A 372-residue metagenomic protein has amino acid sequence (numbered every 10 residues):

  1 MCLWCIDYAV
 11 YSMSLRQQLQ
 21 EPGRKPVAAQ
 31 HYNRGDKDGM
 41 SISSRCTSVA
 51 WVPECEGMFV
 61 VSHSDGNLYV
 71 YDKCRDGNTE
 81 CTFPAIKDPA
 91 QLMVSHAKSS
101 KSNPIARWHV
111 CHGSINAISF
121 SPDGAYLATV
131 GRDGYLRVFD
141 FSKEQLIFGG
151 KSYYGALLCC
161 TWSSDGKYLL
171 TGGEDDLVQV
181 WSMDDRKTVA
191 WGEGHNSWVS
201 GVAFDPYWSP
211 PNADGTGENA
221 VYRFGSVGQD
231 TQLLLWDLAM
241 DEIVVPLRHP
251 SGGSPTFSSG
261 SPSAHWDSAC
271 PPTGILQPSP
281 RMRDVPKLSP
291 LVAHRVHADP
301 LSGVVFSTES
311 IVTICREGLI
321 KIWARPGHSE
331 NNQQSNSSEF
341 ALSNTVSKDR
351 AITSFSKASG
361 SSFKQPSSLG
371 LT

Functional and structural regions predicted by a protein language model:
M1-C2, C55-V60, G124-A128, L146-F148 (+6 more regions): Structural hallmark of WD40 beta-propellers
C5-I6, S62-D65, V130-D133, G172-D175 (+2 more regions): Conserved strand-to-loop turn within each blade of WD40 beta-propeller repeats
D7-R34, D65-I105, H112, G131-A156 (+5 more regions): Per-blade loop-tip surfaces of WD-repeat and WD-like beta-propellers in eukaryotic adaptors/scaffolds
M40-W51, H109-S119, G155-W162, S197-G215 (+1 more regions): Canonical WD40 repeat/beta-propeller blade segments in eukaryotic WD-repeat proteins
S43, E56, A293, A298-L301 (+1 more regions): Alpha-helical solenoid scaffolds
F59-S62, R107, Y222-Q229, V292-H294: Extended hydrophobic secondary-structure segments that form protein cores and membrane-embedded regions
L233, V305, E309-N332: Blade-level signature of beta-propeller repeat domains, shared across WD40, Kelch, NHL, RCC1 and BNR/Asp-box propellers
N332-T372: Long, low-complexity intrinsically disordered regions enriched in Ser/Thr, Asp/Glu, Pro/Gly
